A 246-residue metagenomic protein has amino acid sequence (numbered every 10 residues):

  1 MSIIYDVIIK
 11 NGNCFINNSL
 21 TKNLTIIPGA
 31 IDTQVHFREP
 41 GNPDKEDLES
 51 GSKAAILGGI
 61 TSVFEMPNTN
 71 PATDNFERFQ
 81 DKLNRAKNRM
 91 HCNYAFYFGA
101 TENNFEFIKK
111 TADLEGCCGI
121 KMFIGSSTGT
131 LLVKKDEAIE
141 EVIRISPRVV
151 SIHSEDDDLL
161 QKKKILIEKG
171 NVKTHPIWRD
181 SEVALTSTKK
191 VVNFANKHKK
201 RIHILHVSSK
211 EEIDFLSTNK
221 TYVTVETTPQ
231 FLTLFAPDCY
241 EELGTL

Functional and structural regions predicted by a protein language model:
M1-G29: Histidine-rich, glycine-flanked metal-binding segment
I4-Y5, K22, T33, I60-T61 (+4 more regions): Short coil/turn connectors at secondary-structure junctions
G12, N23, Q34, A55 (+6 more regions): Divalent metal-coordination and catalytic microenvironments
T25-R89: Metal-associated gating/positioning segment near the N- to mid-region
T33-E46, T69, C92-N104, L131 (+1 more regions): Active-site mouth loops of central-metabolism enzymes
E65, A95-F98, K200-H206: Short catalytic-loop micro-motif centered on adjacent basic/acidic residues
F76-C92, I139-I152: Alpha-helix-loop-beta-strand connector modules within alpha/beta enzyme cores
E106-L246: Histidine/acidic residue-rich metal-binding segments in metalloenzymes
